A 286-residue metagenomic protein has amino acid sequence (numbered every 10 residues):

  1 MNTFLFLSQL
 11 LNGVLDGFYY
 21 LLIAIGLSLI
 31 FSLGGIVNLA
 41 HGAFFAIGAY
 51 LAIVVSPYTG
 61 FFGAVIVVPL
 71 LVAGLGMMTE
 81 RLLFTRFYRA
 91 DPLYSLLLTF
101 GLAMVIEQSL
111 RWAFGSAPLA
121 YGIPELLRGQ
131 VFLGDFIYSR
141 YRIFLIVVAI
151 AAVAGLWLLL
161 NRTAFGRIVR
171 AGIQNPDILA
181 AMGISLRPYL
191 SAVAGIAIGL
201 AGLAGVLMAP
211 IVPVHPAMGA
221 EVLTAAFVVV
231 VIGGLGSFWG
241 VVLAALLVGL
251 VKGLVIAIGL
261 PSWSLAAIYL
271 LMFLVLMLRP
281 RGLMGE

Functional and structural regions predicted by a protein language model:
M1-L22, L51, F61-A64, A90-L96 (+4 more regions): Membrane-interfacial amphipathic/re-entrant helices at transmembrane-helix boundaries
L5, L82, A113, Q174-P188 (+1 more regions): Cytosolic-side transmembrane-helix boundaries in multi-pass membrane proteins
L11, L33-M78, L82, F87 (+1 more regions): Membrane-embedded helix boundary and interhelical linker motif in transport proteins
D16, F136-V214, F238-L243: Helix-loop-helix "hairpin" substructures at the membrane interface of multi-pass membrane proteins
Y20, A24, Y58-L70, S191-A201 (+2 more regions): Transmembrane alpha-helical segments in multi-pass inner-membrane proteins
A49-I53, V68-L75, F100-S109, V148-W157 (+3 more regions): Hydrophobic core segments of alpha-helical transmembrane domains in multi-pass membrane transport and ion-translocation
T59-L102, S109, L243-V248, R279-P280: Alpha-helical transmembrane segments within multi-pass membrane transporters and channels
R86-F87, D91-R162, Y189-A192, L254 (+3 more regions): Transmembrane helix-bundle core of multi-pass membrane transporters and related energy-transducing complexes
